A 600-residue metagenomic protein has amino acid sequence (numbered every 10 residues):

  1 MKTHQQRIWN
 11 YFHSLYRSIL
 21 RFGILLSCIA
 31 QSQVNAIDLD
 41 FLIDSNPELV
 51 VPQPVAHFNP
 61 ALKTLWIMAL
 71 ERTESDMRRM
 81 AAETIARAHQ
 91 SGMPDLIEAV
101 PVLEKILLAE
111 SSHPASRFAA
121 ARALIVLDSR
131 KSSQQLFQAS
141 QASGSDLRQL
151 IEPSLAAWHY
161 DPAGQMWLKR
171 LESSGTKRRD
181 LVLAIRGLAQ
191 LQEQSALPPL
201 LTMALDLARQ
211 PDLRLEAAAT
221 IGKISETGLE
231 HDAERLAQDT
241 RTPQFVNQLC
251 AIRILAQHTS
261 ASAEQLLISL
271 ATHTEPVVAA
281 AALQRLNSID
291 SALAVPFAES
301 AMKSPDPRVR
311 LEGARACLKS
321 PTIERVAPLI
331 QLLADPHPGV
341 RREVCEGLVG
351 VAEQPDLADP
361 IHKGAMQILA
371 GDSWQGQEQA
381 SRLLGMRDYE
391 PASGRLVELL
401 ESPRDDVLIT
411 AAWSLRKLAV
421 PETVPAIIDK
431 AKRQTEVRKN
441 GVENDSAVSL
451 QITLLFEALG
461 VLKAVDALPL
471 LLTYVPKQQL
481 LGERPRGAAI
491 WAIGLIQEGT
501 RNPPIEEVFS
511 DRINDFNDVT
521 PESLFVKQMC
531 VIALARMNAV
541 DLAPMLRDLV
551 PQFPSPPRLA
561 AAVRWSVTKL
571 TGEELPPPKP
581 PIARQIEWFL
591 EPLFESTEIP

Functional and structural regions predicted by a protein language model:
M1-S14: N-terminal secretory signal peptides that target proteins for export/translocation
S18-A30: Bacterial N-terminal signal peptides
S32-A36: Boundary at the C-terminal end of the N-terminal hydrophobic targeting segment
F41-F58, D76-P94, A115-S129, Q138 (+20 more regions): Structural detector for internal amphipathic alpha-helices that build alpha-solenoid repeat scaffolds
H57-A69, M93-L108, S129-Q141, Y160-E172 (+12 more regions): Amphipathic alpha-helical scaffolding segments comprising HEAT/armadillo-like alpha-solenoid repeats
T73-E74, S111-H113, S143-G144, G175-K177 (+12 more regions): Short inter-helical turns and helix N-cap capping residues of alpha-solenoid HEAT/ARM repeat scaffolds
D372, R433, V437-A447, R584 (+1 more regions): Extracellular/periplasmic ectodomains of large secreted or surface enzymes and adhesion receptors
G572, P576-P600: Terminal, low-structured helical/coil segments at or just beyond the last alpha-helical repeat
